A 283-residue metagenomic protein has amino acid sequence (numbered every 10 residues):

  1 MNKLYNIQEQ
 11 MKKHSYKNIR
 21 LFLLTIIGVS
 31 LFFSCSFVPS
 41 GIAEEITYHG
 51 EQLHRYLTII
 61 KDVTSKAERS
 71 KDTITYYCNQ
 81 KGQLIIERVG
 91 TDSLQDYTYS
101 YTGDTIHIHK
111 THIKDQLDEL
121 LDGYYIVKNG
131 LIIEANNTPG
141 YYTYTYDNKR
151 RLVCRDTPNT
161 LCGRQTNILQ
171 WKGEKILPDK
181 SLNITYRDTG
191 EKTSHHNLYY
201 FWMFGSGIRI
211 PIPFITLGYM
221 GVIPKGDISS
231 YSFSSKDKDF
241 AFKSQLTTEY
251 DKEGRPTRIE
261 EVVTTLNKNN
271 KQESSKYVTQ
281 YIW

Functional and structural regions predicted by a protein language model:
L4, Q10-L23: Bacterial N-terminal signal peptides that target proteins for export
F33-S34: C-terminal motif of bacterial Sec signal peptides marking the signal peptidase cleavage site
F37-W283: Buried hydrophobic residues that stabilize the cores of well-folded domains
